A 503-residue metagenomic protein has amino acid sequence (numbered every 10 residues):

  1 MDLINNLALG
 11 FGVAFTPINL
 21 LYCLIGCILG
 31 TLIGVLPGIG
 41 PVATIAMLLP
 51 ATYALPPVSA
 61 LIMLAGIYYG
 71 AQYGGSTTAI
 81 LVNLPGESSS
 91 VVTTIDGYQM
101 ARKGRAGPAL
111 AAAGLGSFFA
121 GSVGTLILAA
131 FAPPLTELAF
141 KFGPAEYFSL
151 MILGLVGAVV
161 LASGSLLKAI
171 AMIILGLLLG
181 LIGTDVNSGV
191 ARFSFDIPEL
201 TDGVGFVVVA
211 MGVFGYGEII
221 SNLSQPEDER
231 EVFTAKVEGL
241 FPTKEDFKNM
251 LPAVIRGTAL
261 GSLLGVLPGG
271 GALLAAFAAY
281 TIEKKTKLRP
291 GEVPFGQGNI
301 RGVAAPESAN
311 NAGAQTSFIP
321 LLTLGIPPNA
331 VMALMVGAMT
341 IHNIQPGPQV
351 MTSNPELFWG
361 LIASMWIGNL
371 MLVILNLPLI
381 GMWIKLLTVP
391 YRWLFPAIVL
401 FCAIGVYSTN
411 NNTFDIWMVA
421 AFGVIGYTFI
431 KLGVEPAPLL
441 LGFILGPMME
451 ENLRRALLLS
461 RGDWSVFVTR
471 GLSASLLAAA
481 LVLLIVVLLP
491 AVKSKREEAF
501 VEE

Functional and structural regions predicted by a protein language model:
M1-A60, E137, F193-N299, I384 (+4 more regions): Helix-loop-helix hairpins and the membrane-proximal interhelical loops of multi-pass alpha-helical transport proteins
C27-P41, A71-N83, A158-S163, T258-P268 (+3 more regions): Transmembrane alpha-helix interface/packing and boundary motifs in multi-pass membrane proteins, characterized by
I33-V42, I80-V91, V123-I127, L264-L274 (+4 more regions): Short helix-coil transition sites and intra-membrane helix breaks within transmembrane domains of multi-pass
P41-A51, L64, A79-Q99, A129-A130 (+6 more regions): Re-entrant/interfacial helical elements at transmembrane boundaries that shape and gate the permeation pathway
V58-I62, Q99-G116, R289-G302, A330-A333 (+1 more regions): Membrane-interface alpha-helices at helix entry/exit sites of multi-pass transporters
Y68-I80, G86, N299-L324, P328 (+1 more regions): A structural-propensity feature for long, helix-poor, extended segments
Y69-G74, L115-I127, L179, R301-F318 (+2 more regions): Membrane-embedded alpha-helical segments of transport systems, primarily multispan ion/solute transporters
A111-E227, I341-K495: Membrane-embedded alpha-helical modules
